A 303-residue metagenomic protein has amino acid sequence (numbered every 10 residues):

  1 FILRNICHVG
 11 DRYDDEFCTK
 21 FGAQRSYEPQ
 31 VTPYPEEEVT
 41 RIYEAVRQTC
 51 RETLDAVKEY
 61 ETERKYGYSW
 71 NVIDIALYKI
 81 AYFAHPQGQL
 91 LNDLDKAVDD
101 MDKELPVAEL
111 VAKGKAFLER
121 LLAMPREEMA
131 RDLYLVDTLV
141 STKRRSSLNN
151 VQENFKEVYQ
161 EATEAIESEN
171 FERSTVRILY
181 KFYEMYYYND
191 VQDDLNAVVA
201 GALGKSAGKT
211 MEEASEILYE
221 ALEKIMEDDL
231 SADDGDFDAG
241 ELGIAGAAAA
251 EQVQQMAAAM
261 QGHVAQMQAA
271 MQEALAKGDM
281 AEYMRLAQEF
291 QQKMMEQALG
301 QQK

Functional and structural regions predicted by a protein language model:
I2-D14: Short amphipathic C-terminal alpha-helix that caps PH/PH-like domains
Y13, V46-A56, F155-V158, I178-K181 (+1 more regions): Amphipathic alpha-helices that form helix-helix packing interfaces
D15-I73: Charged, amphipathic alpha-helical linkers/stalks
Y34-E37, R41-Q48, Y68, H85 (+12 more regions): Alpha-helix boundary/N-cap detector
K58-N92, G114-F117, R173, M185-D193 (+5 more regions): Terminal targeting/leader modules
D74-R173: Charged, long alpha-helical assembly modules
S168-Q268, Q272, A276-D279: Charge-dense, extended regions
M271-A276, M280-K303: Long, low-complexity, intrinsically disordered segments
